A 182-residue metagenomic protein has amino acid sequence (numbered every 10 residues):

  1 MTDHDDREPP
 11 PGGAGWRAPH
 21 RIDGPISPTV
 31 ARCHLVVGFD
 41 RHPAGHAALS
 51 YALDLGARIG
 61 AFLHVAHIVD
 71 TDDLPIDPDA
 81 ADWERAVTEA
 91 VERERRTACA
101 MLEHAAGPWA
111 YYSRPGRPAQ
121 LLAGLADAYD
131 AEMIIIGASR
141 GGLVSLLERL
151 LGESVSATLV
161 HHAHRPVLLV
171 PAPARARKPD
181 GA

Functional and structural regions predicted by a protein language model:
T2-I26, H67-R93, R175-A182: Acidic, proline/glycine-rich short linear motifs
D3-H4, G24-D79, H162: Small/aliphatic-rich secondary-structure junction motif
H64-A66, A110-R114, L168-V170: General small-molecule cofactor/ligand-binding pocket signal
H67, G137-S139, P171-A172: Short secondary-structure boundary segments
S113-L121: Charged docking surfaces used in two-component/phosphorelay signaling
L125-A131: Glycine-rich phosphate-binding loop signature in dinucleotide/nucleotide-binding domains
M133-T158, A176-P179: Glycine-rich, Arg-bearing micro-motifs that act as flexible, cationic patches
V160-R177: Short, flexible loop segments at boundaries between secondary-structure elements
